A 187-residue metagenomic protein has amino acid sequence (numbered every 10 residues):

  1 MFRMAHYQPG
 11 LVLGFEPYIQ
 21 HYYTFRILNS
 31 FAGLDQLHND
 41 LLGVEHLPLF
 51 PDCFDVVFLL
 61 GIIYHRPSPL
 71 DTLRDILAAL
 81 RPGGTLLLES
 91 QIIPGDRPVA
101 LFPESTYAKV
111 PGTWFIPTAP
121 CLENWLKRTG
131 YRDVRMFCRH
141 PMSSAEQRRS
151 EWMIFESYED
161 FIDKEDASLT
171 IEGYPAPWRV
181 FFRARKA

Functional and structural regions predicted by a protein language model:
M1-P9: Conserved SAM-binding loop of SAM-dependent methyltransferases across substrates and taxa, primarily the Class I
A32-H46: Conserved SAM-binding strand-loop segment of SAM-dependent methyltransferases
E45-V57: A short acidic, Gly/Pro-enriched loop at the edge of an enzyme's catalytic core that lines a small-molecule cofactor
D55-P69: A short SAM/SAH-binding and catalytic strip from SAM-dependent methyltransferases
L70-T85, I92: A short glycine-rich, Lys/Arg-flanked "PGG" loop and its adjoining helix->strand segment in the class I
Q91-T113: Short, glycine-/aromatic-enriched active-site segment of Class I SAM-dependent methyltransferases
T113-M136: Short alpha-helix
C138-A187: A C-terminal cap/extension of S-adenosyl-L-methionine-dependent methyltransferases that defines the acceptor-substrate
